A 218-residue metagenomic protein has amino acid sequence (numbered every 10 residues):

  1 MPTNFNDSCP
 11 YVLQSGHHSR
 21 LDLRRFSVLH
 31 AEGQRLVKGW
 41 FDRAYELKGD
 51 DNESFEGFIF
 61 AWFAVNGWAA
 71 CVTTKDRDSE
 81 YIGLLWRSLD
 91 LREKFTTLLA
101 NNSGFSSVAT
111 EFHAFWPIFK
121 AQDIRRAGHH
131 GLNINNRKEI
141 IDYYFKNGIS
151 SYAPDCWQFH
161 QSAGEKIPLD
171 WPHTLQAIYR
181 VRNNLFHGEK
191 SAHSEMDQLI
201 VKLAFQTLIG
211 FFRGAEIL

Functional and structural regions predicted by a protein language model:
M1-I59, F63, K75: Charged alpha-helical initiation segments
V37, S54-A61, V65, R137 (+3 more regions): Short runs of predominantly hydrophobic/aromatic residues within well-ordered alpha helices that form helix-helix
D50-N52, D76, A192-Q198: Short, surface-exposed loop/turn segments at secondary-structure junctions
F55-N101, F105: Nuclease catalytic cores
A69-T73, N183-S191, R213-I217: Charged/polar positions within long, soluble alpha-helices
L84-L169: Flexible secondary-structure boundary motifs
K120-A121, R125-G131, W171-A192: Histidine-centered, metal-coordinating catalytic motifs and their short helical/loop contexts
Y143-A163, L169-N184, Q198-L218: Amphipathic, Lys/Arg-enriched alpha-helical patches that create a basic surface for binding polyanionic ligands
